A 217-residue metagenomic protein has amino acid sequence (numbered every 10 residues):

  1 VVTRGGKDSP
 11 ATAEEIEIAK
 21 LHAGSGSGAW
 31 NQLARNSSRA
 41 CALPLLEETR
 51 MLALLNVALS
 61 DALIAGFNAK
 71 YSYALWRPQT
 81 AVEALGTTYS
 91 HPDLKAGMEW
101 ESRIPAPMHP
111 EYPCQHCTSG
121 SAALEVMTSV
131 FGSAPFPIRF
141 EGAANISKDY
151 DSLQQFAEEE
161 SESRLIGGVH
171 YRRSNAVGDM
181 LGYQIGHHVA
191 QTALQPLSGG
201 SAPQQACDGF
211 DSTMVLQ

Functional and structural regions predicted by a protein language model:
V1-Q217: Acidic/polar surface patches and capping/hinge elements
